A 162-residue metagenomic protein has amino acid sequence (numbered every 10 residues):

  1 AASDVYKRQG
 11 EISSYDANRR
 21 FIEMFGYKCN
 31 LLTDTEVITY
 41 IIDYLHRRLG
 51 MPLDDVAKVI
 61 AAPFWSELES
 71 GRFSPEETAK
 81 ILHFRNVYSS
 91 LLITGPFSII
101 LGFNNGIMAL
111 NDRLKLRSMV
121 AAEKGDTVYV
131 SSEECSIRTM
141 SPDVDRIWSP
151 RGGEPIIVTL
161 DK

Functional and structural regions predicted by a protein language model:
A2-Y6: Short, small-residue-biased leader/transition segments that mark boundaries at the very start of proteins
K7-R8, S13-S14, I107-N111, V128-S132 (+1 more regions): Short hydrophobic-aromatic micro-motifs
S14-D54, Y129-S132: Catalytic or ion-translocation cores adjacent to nucleophile or general acid/base/metal-coordination motifs in diverse
E36-W65, E69-S70, V144-K162: Conserved catalytic alpha/beta cores of large enzymes that bind or transform nucleotide phosphates and polynucleotides
L53, V59, P63-N105: Catalytic core of PPM/PP2C metal-dependent serine/threonine phosphatase domains
G102-G106, D112-R113, E123-D126, T159-K162: Short acidic-glycine loop/turn motifs at beta-strand connectors
I107-A109, S118-I147: A conserved acidic, glycine/proline-rich C-terminal tail/linker
